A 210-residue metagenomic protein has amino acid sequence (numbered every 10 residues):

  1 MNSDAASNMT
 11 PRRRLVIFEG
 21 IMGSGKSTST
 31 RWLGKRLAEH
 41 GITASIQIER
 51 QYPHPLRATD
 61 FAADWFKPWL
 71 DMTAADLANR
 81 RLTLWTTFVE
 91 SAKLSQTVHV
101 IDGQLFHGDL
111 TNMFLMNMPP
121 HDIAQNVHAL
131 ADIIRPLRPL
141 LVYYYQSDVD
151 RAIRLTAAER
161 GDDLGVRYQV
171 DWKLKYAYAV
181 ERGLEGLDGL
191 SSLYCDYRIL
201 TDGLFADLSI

Functional and structural regions predicted by a protein language model:
A6-R13: Phosphate-binding P-loop
F18: Hydrophobic anchor at the beta1->P-loop junction of P-loop NTPases
M22: The conserved Walker
K26: Conserved lysine of the Walker
R31-T86: Conserved substrate/cofactor phosphate-moiety recognition/catalytic segment in nucleotide-dependent phosphotransferases
E90-K93, I101-Y168: ATP-dependent NMP and nucleoside kinases share a basic, alpha-helical "lid"
S95-V98, L130-L140, Y197-I210: A structural motif corresponding to the C-terminal end of an alpha-helix and its immediate exit/capping segment
Y145, L155-I210: Small-molecule kinase domains that catalyze NTP-dependent phosphoryl transfer to phosphate-bearing small molecules
